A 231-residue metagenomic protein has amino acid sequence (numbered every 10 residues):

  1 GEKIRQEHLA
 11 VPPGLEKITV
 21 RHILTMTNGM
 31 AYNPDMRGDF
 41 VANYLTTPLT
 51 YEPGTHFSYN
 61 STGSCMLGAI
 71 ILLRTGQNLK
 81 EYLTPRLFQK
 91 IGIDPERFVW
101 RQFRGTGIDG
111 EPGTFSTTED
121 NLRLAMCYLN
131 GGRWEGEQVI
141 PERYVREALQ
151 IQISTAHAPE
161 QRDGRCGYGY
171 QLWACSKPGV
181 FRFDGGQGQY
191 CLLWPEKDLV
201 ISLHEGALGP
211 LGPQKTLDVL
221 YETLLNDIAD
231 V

Functional and structural regions predicted by a protein language model:
G1-T25, T46, T75-E111: Active-site helix/loop module of the DD-peptidase/beta-lactamase fold, centered on the serine-lysine SxxK catalytic
E2-N33, E52, T62-C65, S116-E119: Conserved catalytic neighborhood of penicillin-recognizing serine enzymes
L9-G14, Y51-Y59, G107-F115, F183-Q187: Solvent-exposed loop and edge beta-strand segments that line ligand/cofactor-binding and catalytic clefts
I23, S58-L87, N121-G131, D198-I201: Alpha-helical scaffold elements that line and support the substrate/ligand-binding pocket of soluble hydrolases
L45-T46, R101-S116, C166-S176: Carbohydrate-binding/catalytic loop surfaces
T84, F88-A148: Active-site-proximal binding-pocket segments
D94-F98, R146-S202: Active-site Gly/Thr loop motif
F183-V231: Structured C-terminal helix/loop/strand segments within mature extracytoplasmic catalytic/sensor domains
